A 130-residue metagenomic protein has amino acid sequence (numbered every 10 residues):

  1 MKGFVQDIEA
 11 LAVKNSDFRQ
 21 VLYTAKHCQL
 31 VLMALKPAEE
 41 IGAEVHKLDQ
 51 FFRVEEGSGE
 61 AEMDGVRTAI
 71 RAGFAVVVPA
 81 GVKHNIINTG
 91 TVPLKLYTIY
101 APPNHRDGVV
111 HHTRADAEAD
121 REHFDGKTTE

Functional and structural regions predicted by a protein language model:
M1-H27, H111-E130: A short, N-terminal "cap"/entry segment at the start of jelly-roll beta-barrel domains of the cupin/DSBH fold
N15-S16, V31-H46: Conserved short histidine dyad/triad with adjacent acidic residue
K26-C28, K36-E40, S58-E60, R67 (+1 more regions): Short, charged/polar surface micro-motifs in flexible loops or helix N-caps
C28, P37, K47, V66 (+2 more regions): A generic "binding-loop/recognition-motif" signal
I41-A43, A61-E62, V78, H84-G90: Short beta-strand His + acidic residue motifs that chelate non-heme Fe in jelly-roll/DSBH and cupin folds
D49-G59, D64: Glycine- and acidic-residue-biased ligand/ion/polar-headgroup-sensing regions
V66-A80: Short acidic-glycine-tyrosine-enriched beta hairpin
A80-R106: Ligand-binding loop in jelly-roll beta-barrel domains
